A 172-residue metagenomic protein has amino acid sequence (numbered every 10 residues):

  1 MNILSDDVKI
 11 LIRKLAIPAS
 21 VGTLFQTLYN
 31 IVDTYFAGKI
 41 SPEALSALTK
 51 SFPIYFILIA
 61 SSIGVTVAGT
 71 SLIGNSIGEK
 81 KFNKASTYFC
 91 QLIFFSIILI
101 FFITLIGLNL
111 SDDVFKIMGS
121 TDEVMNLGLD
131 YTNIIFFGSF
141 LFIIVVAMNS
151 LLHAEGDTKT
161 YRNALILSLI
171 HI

Functional and structural regions predicted by a protein language model:
M1-P18, I73-F140: Short alpha-helical transmembrane segments in multi-pass integral membrane proteins
K9-L28, V32, I54-S61, F137 (+1 more regions): Residue-level signal for short hydrophobic patches within transmembrane helices of multi-pass membrane transporters
A19, T23, Y35, S71 (+2 more regions): Transmembrane alpha-helix boundary and packing residues in multipass membrane permease domains and related
V32-Y35, L105-D113, M148, E155: Structural signature of transmembrane alpha-helix termini at the membrane-water interface
A37-F56, D122-L127: Interfacial/gating helices of multi-pass transporter permease domains
L45-L105, F142-Y161: Small-residue-rich hydrophobic transmembrane alpha-helices
L99, L167-S168: Transmembrane alpha-helical core residues of multi-pass small-molecule transporters, especially secondary transporters
H171-I172: Conserved small/polar residues in nucleotide/adenosyl-binding loops
